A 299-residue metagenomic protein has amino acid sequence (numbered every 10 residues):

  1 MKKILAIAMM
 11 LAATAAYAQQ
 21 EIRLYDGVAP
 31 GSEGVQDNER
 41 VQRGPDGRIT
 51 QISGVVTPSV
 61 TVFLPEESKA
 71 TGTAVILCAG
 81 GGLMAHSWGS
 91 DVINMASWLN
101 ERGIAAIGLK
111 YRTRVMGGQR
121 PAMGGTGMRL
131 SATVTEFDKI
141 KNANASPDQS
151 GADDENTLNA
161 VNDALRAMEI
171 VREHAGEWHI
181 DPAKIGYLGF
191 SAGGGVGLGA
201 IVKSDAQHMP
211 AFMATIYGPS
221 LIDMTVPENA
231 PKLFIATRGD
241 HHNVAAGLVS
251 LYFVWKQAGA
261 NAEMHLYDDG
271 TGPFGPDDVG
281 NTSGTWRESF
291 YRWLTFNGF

Functional and structural regions predicted by a protein language model:
Q19-K69, E101: N-terminal cap/lid segment of alpha/beta-hydrolase-fold proteins
T71-G80: Short beta-strand element of the alpha/beta-hydrolase
A79-M84, G239-H241: Active-site glycine-rich loops that stabilize anionic/oxyanionic intermediates across multiple enzyme folds
G89-G108, F253: Short amphipathic alpha-helix adjacent to the substrate-entry channel of hydrolases
A122-G176, E288-S289: Alpha/beta-hydrolase active-site loop
D154-A230: Primarily recognizes the serine-hydrolase "nucleophile elbow" in alpha/beta-hydrolase and SGNH/GDSL folds
A206-Y267: The feature captures the conserved acid-bearing segment of alpha/beta-hydrolase catalytic domains
A258-F299: C-terminal catalytic histidine-bearing segment of alpha/beta-hydrolase fold enzymes
